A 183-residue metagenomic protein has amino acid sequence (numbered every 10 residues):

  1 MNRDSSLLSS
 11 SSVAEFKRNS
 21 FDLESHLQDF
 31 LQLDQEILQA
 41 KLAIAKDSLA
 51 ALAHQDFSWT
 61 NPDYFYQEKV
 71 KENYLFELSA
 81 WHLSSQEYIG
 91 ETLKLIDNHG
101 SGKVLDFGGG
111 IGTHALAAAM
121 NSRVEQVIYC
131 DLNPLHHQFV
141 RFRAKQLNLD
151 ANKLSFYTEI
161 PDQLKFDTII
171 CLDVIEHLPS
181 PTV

Functional and structural regions predicted by a protein language model:
M1-L164: Conserved N-terminal segment of class I S-adenosyl-L-methionine
I170: A conserved beta-strand element that flanks and buttresses the S-adenosyl-L-methionine
D173-H177: Short catalytic micro-motifs in class I SAM-dependent methyltransferases
L178-V183: A short, conserved alpha-helix within the catalytic core of class I
